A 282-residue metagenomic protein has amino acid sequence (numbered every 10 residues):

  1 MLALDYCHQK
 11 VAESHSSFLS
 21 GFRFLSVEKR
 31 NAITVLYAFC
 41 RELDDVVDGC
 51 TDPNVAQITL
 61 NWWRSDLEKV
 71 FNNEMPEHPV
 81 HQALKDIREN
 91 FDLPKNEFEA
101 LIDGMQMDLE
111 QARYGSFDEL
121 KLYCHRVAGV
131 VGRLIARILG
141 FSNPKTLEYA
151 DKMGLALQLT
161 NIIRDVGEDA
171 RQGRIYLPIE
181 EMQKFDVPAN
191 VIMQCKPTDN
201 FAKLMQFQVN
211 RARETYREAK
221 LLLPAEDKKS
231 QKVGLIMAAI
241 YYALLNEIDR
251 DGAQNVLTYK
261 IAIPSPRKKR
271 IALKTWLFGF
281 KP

Functional and structural regions predicted by a protein language model:
M1-L159, I163, G167-P282: Catalytic cores of Mg2+-dependent Asp-rich isoprenoid enzymes
